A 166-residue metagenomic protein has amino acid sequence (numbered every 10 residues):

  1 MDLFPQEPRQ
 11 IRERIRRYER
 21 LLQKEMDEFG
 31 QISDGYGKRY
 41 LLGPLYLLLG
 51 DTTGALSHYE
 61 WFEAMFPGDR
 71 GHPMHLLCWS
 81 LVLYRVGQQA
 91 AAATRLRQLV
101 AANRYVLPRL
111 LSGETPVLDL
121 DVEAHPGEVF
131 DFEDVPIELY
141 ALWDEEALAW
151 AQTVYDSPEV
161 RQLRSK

Functional and structural regions predicted by a protein language model:
M1-G54, A102-K166: N-terminal alpha-helical interaction modules that lie
E13, R20, S57, W61 (+1 more regions): Primarily a tetratricopeptide repeat
E25-E28, F62-M65, L99: Canonical positions in the second alpha-helix
Y36, P73-M74: Start-of-helix signal in alpha-solenoid helical-repeat scaffolds, especially tetratricopeptide repeats
Y40, L77-W79: TPR/TPR-like alpha-solenoid signature
G50, R70, R85-Q88, D119-L120: Short coil/turn linking the two alpha-helices of tandem helical-hairpin repeats
G68, H75: Duplex nucleic acid-engaging cores and interfaces of nucleic-acid transaction enzymes
L83-P108, V135-I137: TPR/TPR-like (Sel1-like) alpha-helical repeat modules
